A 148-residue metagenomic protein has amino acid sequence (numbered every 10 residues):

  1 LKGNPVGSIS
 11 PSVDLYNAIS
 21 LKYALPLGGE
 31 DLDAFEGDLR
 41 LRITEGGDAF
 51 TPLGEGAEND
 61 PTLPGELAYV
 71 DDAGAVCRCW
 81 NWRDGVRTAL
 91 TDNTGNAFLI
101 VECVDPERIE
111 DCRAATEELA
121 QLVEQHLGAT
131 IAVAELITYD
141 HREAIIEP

Functional and structural regions predicted by a protein language model:
L1-P148: RNA/tRNA-interacting regions in translation and RNA-turnover enzymes
